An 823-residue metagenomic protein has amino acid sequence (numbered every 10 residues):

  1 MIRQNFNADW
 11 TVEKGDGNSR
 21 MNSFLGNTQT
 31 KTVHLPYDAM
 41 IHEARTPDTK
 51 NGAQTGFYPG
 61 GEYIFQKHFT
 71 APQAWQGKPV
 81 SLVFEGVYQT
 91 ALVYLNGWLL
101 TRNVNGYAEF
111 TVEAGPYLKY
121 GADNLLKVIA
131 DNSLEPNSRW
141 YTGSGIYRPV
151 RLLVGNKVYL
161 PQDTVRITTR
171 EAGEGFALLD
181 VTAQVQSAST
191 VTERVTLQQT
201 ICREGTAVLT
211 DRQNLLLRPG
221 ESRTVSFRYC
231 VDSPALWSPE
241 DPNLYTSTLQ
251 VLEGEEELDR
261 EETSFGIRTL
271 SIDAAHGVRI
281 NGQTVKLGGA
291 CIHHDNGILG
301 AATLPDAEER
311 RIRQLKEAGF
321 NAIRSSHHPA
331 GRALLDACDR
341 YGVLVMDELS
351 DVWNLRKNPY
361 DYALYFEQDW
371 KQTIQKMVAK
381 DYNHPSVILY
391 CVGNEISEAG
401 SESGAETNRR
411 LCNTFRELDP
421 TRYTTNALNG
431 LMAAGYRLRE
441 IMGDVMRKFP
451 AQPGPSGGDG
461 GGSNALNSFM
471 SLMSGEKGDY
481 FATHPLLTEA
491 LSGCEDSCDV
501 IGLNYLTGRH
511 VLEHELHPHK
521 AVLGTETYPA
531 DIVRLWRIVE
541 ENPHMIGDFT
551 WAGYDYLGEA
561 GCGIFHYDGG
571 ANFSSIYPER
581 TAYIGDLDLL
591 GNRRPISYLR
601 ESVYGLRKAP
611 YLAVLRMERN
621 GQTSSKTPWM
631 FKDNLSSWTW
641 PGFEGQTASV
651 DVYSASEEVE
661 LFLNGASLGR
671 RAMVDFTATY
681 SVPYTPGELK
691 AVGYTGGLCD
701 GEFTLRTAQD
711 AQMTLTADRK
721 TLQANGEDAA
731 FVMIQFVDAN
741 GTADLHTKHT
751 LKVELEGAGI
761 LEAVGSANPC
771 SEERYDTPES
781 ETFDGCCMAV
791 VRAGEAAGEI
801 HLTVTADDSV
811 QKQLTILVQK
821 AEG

Functional and structural regions predicted by a protein language model:
I2-S19, P36-E43, Q54-P161, S189 (+6 more regions): Accessory beta-strand-rich segments of carbohydrate-active enzymes
Q4-N5, T11-R20, Y390, N413-R416 (+2 more regions): Substrate-binding clefts and catalytic carboxylate motifs of secreted carbohydrate-active enzymes
I41-A71, W75-V83, Y88-V104, K157-R166 (+7 more regions): Active-site-adjacent substrate/metal-binding segments within catalytic domains of carbohydrate-active enzymes
L95, F176-L216, V225, A648-A666 (+3 more regions): Beta-strand-rich binding/interaction modules
A114-P116, F227-L236, T679-Y684, P778-E795: Short, hydrophobic beta-strand segments
K119-G121, T182-D273, P683-P686: Extended acidic/polar, glycine-enriched regions that form or flank non-catalytic beta-rich accessory modules
E193-Q198, P239-T246, T647-S649, A655-E657 (+3 more regions): Short flexible loop/turn segments that cap and initiate beta-strands
R260-F265, G697-Q709, Q811-Q819: Edge beta-strands of extracellular beta-sandwich domains
